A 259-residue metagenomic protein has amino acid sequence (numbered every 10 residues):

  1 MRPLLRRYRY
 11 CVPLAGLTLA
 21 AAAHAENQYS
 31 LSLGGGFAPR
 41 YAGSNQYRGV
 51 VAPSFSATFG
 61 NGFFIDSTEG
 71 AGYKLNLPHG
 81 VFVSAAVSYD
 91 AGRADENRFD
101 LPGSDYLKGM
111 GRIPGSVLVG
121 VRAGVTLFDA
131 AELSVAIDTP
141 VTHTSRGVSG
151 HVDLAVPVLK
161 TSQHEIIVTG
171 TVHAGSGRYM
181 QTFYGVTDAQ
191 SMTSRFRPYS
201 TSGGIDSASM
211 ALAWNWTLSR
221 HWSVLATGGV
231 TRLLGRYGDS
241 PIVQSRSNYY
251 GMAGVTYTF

Functional and structural regions predicted by a protein language model:
M1-Q28, S44: Cleavable N-terminal export/targeting peptides
A25-Y73, F82, R93: Short glycine/proline- and aromatic-enriched beta-strand/turn motifs that initiate or cap beta-hairpins
N27, Y47-P53, A57, H79 (+5 more regions): Residues that define the transmembrane beta-barrel architecture of outer-membrane proteins
Y29, N61-I65, V81, D129-L133 (+2 more regions): Repeated loop/turn-to-beta-strand initiation elements of outer-membrane beta-barrel proteins
L31-F37, S67-E69, A85-Y89, V121 (+3 more regions): Transmembrane beta-barrel strands of outer-membrane/channel proteins
L31-G36, V50, G60, F99-G103 (+4 more regions): Flexible, solvent-exposed coil segments and beta strand-coil junctions, predominantly the extracellular/periplasmic
L33-F37, P53-F59, A71-L75, V121-V125 (+5 more regions): Residues on the lipid-exposed face of transmembrane beta-strands in outer-membrane beta-barrel proteins
P140-S223, R232-Y237, I242-Q244, F259: Outer-membrane beta-barrel transmembrane domain signature
